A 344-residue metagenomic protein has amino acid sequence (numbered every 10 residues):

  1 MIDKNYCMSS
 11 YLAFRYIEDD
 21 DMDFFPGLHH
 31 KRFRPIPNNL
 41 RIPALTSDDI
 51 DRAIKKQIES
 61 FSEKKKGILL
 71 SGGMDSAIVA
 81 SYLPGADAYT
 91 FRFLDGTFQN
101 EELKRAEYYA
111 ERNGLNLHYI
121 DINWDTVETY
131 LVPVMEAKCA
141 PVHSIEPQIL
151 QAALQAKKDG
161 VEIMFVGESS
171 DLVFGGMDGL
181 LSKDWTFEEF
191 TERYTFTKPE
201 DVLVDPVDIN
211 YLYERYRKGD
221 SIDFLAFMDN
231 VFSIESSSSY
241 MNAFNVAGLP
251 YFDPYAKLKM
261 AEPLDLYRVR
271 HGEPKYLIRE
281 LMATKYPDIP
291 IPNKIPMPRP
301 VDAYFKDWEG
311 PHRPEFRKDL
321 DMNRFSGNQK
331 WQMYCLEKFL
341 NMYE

Functional and structural regions predicted by a protein language model:
M1-K65: RNA-binding accessory domains that recognize and position tRNA/RNA substrates
I2-S10, K318-E344: Acidic, carboxylate-rich catalytic segments that either coordinate divalent cations
A53, E63-K66, T126-D178, D208-Y251: Conserved adenosine/adenylate-binding substructure
K64-N113: ATP-dependent adenylation/pyrophosphate-handling site
M74-S76, F93-G96, W124-V127, E168-V173 (+4 more regions): Short, solvent-exposed loop/turn segments at secondary-structure junctions
L103, E107-A137, Y211-L212: A conserved beta-strand->alpha-helix junction
D171-W185, A226-D321: Mid-to-C-terminal catalytic subdomains of enzymes that bind/position adenosyl phosphate moieties or nucleic-acid
G175-D201: A mobile, often basic/glycine-rich helix-loop segment that functions as the active-site lid/recognition loop
